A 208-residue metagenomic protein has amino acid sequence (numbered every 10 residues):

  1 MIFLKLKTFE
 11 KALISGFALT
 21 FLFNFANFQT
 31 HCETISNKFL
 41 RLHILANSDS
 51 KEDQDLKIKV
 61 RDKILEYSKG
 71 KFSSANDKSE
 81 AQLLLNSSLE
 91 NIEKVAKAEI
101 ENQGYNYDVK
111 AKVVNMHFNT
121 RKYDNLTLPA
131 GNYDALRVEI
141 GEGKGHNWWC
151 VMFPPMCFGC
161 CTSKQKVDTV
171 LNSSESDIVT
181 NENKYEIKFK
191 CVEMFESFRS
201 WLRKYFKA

Functional and structural regions predicted by a protein language model:
E10-N27: Hydrophobic membrane-insertion alpha-helices, especially the h-region of bacterial N-terminal signal peptides
N24-N37: Aromatic-capped interface at the extracytoplasmic side of an N-terminal signal-anchor transmembrane helix
F39-L45, D108-K112, A135-E139, W149-V151 (+1 more regions): Soluble periplasmic/extracytoplasmic beta-strand elements of cell-envelope proteins
R41-S73: Short extracytoplasmic
R61, L65-S73, E90-K97, E101 (+2 more regions): Sec-exported extracytoplasmic/periplasmic mature domains
K78-N119: Amphipathic, coiled-coil-like alpha-helical scaffolding segments used for oligomerization/assembly
L126-Y185: Soluble extracytoplasmic domains of inner/organellar membrane proteins
S173-A208: C-terminal partner/receptor-binding element of secreted or periplasmic proteins
